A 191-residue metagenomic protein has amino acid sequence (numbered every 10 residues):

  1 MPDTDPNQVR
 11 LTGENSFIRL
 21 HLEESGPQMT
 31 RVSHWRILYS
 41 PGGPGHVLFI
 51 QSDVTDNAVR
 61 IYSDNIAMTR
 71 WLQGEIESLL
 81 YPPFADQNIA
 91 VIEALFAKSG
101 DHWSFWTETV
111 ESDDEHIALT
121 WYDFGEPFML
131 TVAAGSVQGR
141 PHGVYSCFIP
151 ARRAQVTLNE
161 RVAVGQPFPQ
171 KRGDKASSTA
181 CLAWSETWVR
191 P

Functional and structural regions predicted by a protein language model:
M1-P191: Targeting-peptide/extracellular-domain and disordered-appendage signature
